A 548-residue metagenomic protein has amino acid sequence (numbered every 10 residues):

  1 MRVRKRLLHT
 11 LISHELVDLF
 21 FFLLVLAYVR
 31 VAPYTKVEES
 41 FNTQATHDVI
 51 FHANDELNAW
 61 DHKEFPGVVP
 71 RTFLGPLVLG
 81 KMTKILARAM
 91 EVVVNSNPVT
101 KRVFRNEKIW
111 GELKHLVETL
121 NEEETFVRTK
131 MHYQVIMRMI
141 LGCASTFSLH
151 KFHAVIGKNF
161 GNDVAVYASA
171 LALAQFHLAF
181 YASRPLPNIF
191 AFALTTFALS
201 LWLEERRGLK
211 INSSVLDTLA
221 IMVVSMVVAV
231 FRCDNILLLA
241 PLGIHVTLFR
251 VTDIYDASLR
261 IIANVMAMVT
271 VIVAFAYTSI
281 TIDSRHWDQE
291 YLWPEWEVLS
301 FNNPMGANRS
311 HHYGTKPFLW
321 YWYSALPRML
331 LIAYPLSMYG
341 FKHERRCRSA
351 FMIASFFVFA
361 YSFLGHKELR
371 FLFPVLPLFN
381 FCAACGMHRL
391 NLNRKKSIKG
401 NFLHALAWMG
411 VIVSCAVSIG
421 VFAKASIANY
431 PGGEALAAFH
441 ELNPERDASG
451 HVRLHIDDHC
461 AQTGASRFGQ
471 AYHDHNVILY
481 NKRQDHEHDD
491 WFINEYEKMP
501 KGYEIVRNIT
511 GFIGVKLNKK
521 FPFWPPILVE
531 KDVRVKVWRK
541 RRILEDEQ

Functional and structural regions predicted by a protein language model:
M1-Y28, Q134, A263-A274: Start-transfer (signal-anchor) and selected internal transmembrane alpha helices of multi-pass inner/ER membrane
E15-F21, I272, C347-S355, F381 (+1 more regions): Signature aromatic-anchored transmembrane alpha helix within multi-pass, membrane-resident enzymes that catalyze glycan
L23-L26, F41-P70, L74, K81-V93 (+2 more regions): Extracytosolic helix-loop segments that constitute the early lumenal/periplasmic catalytic or substrate-binding loops
V25-V29, A168-A170, A174-A182, T196 (+4 more regions): Membrane-interface alpha helices of multi-pass inner-membrane proteins
T35-V37, F180-F190, L369: Short acidic/glycine- and proline-prone juxtamembrane loop motifs at membrane-interface regions of multi-pass membrane
R102-E107, G111-E112, V135-D163: Transmembrane-helix motifs of polytopic, lipid-linked glycan transferases
N188, V224-K367, G420-A425: Transmembrane-lumen/periplasm boundary regions of multi-pass, lipid-linked membrane glycan transferases
S284, S397-E547: Catalytic lumenal/periplasmic loop and adjoining terminal transmembrane helix of membrane glycan-assembly enzymes
